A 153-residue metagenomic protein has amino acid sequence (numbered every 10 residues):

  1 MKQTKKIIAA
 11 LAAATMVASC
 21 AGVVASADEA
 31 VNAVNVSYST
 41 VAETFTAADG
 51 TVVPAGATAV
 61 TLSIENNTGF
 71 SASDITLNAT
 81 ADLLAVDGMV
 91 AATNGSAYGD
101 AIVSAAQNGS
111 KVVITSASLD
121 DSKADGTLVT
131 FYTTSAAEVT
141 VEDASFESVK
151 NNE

Functional and structural regions predicted by a protein language model:
M1-A10: Bacterial Sec-dependent N-terminal signal peptides
K6, D28-E153: Acidic, low-complexity intrinsically disordered segments
A9-A13, V17: Hydrophobic alpha-helical targeting segments used for export or membrane insertion
V17-S26: C-terminal segment of classical bacterial N-terminal signal peptides
